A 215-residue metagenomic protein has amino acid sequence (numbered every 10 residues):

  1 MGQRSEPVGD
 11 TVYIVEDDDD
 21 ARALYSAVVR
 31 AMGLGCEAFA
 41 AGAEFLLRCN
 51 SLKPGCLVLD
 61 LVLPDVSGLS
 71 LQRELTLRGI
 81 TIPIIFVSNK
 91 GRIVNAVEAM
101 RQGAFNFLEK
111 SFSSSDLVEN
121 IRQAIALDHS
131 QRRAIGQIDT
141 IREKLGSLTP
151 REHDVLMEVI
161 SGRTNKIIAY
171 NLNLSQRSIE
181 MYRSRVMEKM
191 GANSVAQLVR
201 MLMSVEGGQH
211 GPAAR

Functional and structural regions predicted by a protein language model:
M1-Y13, D19, S26, A41 (+2 more regions): Non-catalytic signal-transmission and effector/linker regions of two-component phosphorelay proteins
A38-C56: Acidic, metal-coordinating helix/loop segments flanking the phosphotransfer/catalytic sites of two-component signaling
A41, S67-S70: Acidic catalytic/metal-coordinating carboxylates
L47, L69-I82, E98: Short amphipathic alpha-helix used as the core "switch/output" element in two-component signaling
D60, S88: Active-site residues of response regulator receiver
R92-V94, L108-I121, I167, N171: C-terminal output helix
S184-R215: Basic, Lys/Arg-enriched C-terminal extension of HTH/homeodomain DNA-binding domains
